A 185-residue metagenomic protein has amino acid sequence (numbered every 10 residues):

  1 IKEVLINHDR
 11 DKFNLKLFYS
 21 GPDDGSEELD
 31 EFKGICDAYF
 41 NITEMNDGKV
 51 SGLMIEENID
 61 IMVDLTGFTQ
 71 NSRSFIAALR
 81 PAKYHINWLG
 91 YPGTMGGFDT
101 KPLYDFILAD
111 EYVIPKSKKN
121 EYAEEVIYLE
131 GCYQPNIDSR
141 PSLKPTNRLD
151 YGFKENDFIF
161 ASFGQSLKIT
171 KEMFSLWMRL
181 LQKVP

Functional and structural regions predicted by a protein language model:
I1-F13, Y133-P185: Conserved catalytic-core segment of nucleotide-activated headgroup transferases in glycan assembly
I1-K119, L176: Conserved nucleotide-cofactor-binding alpha/beta core module
E31-K33, N120-E121, G152, L181-K183: A generic structural signal for short, solvent-exposed coil/turn residues that cap or connect secondary-structure
S74-F75, N87, G93, N120 (+4 more regions): Flexible, active-site-adjacent loop/turn segments at secondary-structure boundaries
A77, P81, Y122-E125, K144-N147 (+1 more regions): Generic alpha-helical propensity signal that fires on short helical segments and nearby coil/disordered stretches
Y84, Y104-D105, E125, N156-I159: A generic secondary-structure signal marking the coil-to-beta-strand transition
F106-K116, Y122-I137: Donor nucleotide-sugar binding/catalytic pocket of nucleotide-sugar-dependent glycosyltransferases
